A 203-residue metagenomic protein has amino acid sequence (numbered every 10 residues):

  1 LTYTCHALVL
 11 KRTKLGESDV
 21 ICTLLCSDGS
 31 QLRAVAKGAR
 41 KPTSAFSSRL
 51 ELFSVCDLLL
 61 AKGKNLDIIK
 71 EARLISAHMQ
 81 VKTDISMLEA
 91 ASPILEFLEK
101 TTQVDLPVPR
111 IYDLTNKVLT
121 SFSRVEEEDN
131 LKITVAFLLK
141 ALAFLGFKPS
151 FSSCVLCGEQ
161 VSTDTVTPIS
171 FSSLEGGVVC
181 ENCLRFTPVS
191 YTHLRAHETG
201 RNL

Functional and structural regions predicted by a protein language model:
L1-D113: A surface-exposed, charged beta-strand/loop segment in the N-terminal or early-internal portion of soluble proteins
T83-P149: Internal, conserved structured core segments that host functional sites
F151, G177: Residues immediately within or flanking Cys/His clusters that coordinate Zn2+ in small zinc-binding modules
C154-C157, C180: Short cysteine-rich clusters marking metal-coordination/redox-active sites
E159, R185: Short Cys/His-rich local motifs and their 1-3 flanking residues in nucleic-acid-associated proteins and small
S162, P188: Short functional micro-motifs and their immediate structural scaffolds
F171-S172, V178-V179: Small-residue-rich helix-loop
T192-G200: Conserved small/polar residues in nucleotide/adenosyl-binding loops
